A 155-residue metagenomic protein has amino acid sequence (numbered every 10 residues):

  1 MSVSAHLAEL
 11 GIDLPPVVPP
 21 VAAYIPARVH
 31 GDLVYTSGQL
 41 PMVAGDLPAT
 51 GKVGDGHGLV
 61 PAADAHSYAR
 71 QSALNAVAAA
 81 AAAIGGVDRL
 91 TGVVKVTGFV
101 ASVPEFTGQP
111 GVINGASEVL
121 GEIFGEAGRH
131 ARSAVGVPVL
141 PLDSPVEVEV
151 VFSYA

Functional and structural regions predicted by a protein language model:
M1-A155: Short, polar/acidic, helix-capping and beta-turn segments at strand->helix junctions that line the mouths
